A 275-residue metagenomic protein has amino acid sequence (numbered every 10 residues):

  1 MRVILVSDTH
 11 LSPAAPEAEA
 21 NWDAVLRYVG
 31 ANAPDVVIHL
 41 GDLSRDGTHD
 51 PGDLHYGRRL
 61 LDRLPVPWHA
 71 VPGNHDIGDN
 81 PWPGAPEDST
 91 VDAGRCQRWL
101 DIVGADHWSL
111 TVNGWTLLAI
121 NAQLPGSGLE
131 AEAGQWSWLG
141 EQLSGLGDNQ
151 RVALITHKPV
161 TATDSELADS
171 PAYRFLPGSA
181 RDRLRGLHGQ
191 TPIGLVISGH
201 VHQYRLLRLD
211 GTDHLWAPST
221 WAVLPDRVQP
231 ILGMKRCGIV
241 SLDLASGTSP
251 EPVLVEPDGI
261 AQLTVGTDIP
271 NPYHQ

Functional and structural regions predicted by a protein language model:
M1-P13, G114-L124, A153-H157, T212-S219 (+1 more regions): Active-site-proximal beta-strand elements of phosphoester/diester hydrolases
M1-Y56, L60, Q275: N-terminal active-site segment of His-dependent metallophosphoesterases
V3-L5, V37-H39, A70-V71, L154 (+1 more regions): Residue-level marker for buried hydrophobic side chains located in beta-strands that build the well-ordered beta-sheet
D8, G41-D42, G73-N74, H157 (+1 more regions): Active-site glycine-centered loops adjacent to acidic/histidine catalytic or metal-binding residues that shape
H49-R151, P171, G178-I193, D210 (+2 more regions): Extended active-site neighborhood of metal-dependent phosphoesterases/phosphodiesterases
D148-S165: Short acidic, glycine-rich surface-loop motifs adjacent to enzyme active sites
L195, V240-Q275: A short C-terminal boundary segment appended to hydrolase-like catalytic domains
